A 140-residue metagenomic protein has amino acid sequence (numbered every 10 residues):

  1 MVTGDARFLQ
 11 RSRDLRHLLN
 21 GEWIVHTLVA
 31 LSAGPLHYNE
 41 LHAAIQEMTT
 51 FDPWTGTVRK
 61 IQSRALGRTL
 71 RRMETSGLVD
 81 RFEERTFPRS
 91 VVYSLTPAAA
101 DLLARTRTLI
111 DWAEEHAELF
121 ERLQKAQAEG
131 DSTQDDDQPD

Functional and structural regions predicted by a protein language model:
M1-S12: Long, low-complexity, charged/polar intrinsically disordered regions in eukaryotic proteins
R11-R64: N-terminal helix-turn-helix DNA-binding core of bacterial DNA-binding proteins
H26, A30, L78-D80, A98: Solvent-exposed, amphipathic alpha-helical segments
L66-S76: Basic amphipathic alpha-helical segments that dock to polyanions
E74-E84: A short, conserved structural fragment
E83, L103-D140: Amphipathic alpha-helical dimerization/coiled-coil segments that flank or bridge DNA-binding/regulatory modules
R85-T106: Basic, amphipathic "hinge/linker" alpha-helix immediately C-terminal to the N-terminal HTH DNA-binding motif
